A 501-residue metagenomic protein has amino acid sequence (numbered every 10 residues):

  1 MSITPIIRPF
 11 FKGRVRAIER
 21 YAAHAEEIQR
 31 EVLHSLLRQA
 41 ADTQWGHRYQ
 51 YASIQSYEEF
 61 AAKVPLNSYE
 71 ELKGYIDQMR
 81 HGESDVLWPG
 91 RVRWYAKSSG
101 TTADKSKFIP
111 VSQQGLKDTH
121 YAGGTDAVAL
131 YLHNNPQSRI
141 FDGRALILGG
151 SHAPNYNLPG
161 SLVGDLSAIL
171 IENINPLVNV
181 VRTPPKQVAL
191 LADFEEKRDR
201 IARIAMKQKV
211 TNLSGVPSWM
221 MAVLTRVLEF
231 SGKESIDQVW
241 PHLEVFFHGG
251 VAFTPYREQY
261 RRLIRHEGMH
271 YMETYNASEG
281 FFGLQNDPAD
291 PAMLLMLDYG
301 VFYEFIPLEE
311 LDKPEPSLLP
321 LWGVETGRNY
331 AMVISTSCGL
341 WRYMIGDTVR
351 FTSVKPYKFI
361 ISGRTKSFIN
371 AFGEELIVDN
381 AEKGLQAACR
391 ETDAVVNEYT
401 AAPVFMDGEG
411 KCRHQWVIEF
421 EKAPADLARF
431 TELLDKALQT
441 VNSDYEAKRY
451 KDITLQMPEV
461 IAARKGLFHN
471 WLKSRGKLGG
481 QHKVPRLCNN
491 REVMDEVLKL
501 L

Functional and structural regions predicted by a protein language model:
M1-A52, F60-N67, Y75-G82, I169-L501: Active-site glycine/GP-rich loop and adjacent strand/helix microenvironment that borders small-molecule binding pockets
E27, E31-Y95, S106-V111, D118 (+2 more regions): Active-site diphosphate/adenylate-binding microenvironment
A96-T102: Conserved helicase ATPase motor motifs in RecA-like P-loop NTPase domains
D104-I109, F368-A371: Short small-residue beta-strand/loop micro-motif enriched in glycine and branched aliphatics
K105, F141-G143, H242-L243, M269: Short coil/turn connectors at secondary-structure junctions
P110, Q114-H120, F247, H270: Long, hydrophobic, well-ordered secondary-structure blocks that form the structural core and pocket-lining surfaces
G123-V128, A289: Short, basic alpha-helical nucleic acid-contact segments in DNA-binding proteins and DNA transaction factors
L130-V178: Conserved AMP-binding loop of ANL adenylate-forming enzymes
